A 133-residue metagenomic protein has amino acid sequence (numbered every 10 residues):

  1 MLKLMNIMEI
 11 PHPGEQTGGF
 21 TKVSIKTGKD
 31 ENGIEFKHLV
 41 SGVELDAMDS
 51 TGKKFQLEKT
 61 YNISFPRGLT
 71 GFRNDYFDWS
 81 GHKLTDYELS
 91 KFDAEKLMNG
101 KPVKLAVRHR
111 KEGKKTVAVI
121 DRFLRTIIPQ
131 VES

Functional and structural regions predicted by a protein language model:
M1-S133: Short beta-rich binding modules
